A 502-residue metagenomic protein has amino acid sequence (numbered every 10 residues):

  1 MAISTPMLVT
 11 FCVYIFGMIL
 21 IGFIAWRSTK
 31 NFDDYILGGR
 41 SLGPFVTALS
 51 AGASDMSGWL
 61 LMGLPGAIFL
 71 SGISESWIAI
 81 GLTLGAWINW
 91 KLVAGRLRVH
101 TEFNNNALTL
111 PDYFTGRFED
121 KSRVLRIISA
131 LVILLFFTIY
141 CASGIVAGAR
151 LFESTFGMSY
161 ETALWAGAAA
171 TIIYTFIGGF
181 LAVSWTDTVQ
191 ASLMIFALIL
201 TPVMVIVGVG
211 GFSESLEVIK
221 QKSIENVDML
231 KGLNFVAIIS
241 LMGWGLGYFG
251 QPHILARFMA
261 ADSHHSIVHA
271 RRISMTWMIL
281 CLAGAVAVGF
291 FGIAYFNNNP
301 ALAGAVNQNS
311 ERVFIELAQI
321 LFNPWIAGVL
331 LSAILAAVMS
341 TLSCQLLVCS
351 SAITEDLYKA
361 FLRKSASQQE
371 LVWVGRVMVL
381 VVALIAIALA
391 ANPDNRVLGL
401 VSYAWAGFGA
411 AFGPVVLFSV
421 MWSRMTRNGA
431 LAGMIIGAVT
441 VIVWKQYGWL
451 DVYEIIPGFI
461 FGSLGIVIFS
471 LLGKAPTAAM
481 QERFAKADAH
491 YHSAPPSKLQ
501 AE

Functional and structural regions predicted by a protein language model:
M1-E502: Membrane-embedded helix-loop-helix hairpins and adjacent transmembrane boundary segments in multi-pass transporters
